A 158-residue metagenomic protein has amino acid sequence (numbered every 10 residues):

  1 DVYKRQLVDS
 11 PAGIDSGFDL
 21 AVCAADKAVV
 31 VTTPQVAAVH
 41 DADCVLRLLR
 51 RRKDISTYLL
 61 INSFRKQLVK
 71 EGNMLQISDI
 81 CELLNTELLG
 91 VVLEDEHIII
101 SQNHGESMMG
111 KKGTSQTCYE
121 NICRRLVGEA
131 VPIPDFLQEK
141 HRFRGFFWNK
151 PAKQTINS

Functional and structural regions predicted by a protein language model:
V2-Y3: Short, small-residue-biased leader/transition segments that mark boundaries at the very start of proteins
V8-E94, I99-I100: Conserved catalytic-core segment of NTP-binding enzymes
D41, T114, C118: Charged catalytic carboxylate motif
Q76-D79, C118, R142: Exposed alpha-helical structural elements
E87, N121-S158: P-loop NTP-binding site
E96, T117-E120, R124: A generic structural signal for well-ordered alpha-helical surface patches
H104-S115: C-terminal boundary of histidine-terminating zinc-finger modules
